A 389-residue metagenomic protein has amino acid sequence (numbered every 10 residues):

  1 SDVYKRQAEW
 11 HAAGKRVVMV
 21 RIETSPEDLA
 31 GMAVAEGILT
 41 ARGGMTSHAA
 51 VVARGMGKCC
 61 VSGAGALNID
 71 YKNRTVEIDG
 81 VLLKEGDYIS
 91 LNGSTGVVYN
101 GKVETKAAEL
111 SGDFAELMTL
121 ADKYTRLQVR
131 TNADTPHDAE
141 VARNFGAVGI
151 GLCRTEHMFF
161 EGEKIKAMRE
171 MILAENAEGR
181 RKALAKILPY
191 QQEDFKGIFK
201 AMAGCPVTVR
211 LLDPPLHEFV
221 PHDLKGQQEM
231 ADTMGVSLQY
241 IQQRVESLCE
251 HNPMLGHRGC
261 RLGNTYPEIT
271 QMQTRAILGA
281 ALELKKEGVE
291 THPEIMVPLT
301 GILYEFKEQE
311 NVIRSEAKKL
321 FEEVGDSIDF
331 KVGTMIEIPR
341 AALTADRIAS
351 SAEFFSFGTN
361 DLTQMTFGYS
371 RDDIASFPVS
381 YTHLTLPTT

Functional and structural regions predicted by a protein language model:
K5-R6, G14-R16, R21-C153, H157-M171 (+1 more regions): Acidic, glycine-rich flexible loop/linker segments
E9, D79, K285-E287: Generic marker of residues within folded, mature protein domains
W10-G14, M32-A33, A201-A203, A349-S350: Flexible, charged surface loops at secondary-structure boundaries
L110, L120-L384, T389: Conserved alpha/beta-domain cores
